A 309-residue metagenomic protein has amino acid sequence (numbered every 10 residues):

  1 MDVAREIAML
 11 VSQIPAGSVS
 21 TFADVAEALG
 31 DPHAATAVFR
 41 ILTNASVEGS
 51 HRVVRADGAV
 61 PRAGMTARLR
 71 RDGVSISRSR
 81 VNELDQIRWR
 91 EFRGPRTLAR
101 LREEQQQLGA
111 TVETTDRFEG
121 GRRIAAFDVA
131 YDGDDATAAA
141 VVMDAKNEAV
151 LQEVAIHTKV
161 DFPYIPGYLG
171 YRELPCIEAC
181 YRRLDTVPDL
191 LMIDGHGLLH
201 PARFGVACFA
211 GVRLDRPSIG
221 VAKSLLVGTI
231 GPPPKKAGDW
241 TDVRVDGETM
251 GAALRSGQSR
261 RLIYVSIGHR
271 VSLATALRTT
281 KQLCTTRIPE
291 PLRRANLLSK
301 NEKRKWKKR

Functional and structural regions predicted by a protein language model:
M1-R93: Nucleic acid-binding interface residues in structured DNA/RNA-binding domains, emphasizing the DNA-engaging scaffolds
A4, A8-V11, A16, P175-A210 (+1 more regions): Catalytic-site beta-strand/loop segments enriched in glycine and acidic/polar residues
V25, H51, D128, M192 (+1 more regions): Residue-level signal for inorganic ion chemistry
A28, H200-T249: A contiguous pocket-lining binding segment that forms or flanks enzyme active sites
H51, R122, D189: Conserved acidic residues
F92-F118, S224, P232-R309: C-terminal binding/interaction regions
R122-Y131: Two-metal-ion RNase H-like nuclease active-site motif
G133-V187: A glycine-rich, hydrophobic loop/mini-helix early in the fold
